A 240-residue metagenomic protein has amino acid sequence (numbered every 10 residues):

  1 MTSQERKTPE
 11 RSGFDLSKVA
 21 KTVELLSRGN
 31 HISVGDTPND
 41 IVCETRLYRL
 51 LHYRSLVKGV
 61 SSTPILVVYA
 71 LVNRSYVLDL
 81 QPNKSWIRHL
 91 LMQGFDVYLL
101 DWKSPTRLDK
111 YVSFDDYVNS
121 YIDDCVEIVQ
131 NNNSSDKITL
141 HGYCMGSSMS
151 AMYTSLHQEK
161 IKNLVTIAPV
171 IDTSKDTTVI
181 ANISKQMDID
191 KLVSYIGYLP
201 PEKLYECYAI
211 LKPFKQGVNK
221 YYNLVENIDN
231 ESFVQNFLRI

Functional and structural regions predicted by a protein language model:
M1-G35: N-terminal targeting or regulatory segments adjacent to alpha/beta-hydrolase or S9 domains
M1-T8, N131, S135, M149-I240: Alpha/beta-hydrolase-fold enzymes
R11, D96, D136-K137: Long, low-complexity, charge-dense
E24-Y48, H52, I228-I240: Alpha/beta-hydrolase fold catalytic core
G35-T106: Short, surface-exposed "cap/lid" segments of acyl-processing enzymes
D109-Y111, T177: Conserved catalytic-core motifs of eukaryotic protein kinase domains, centered on the activation segment
Y111-N132: Alpha/beta-hydrolase active-site loop
H141-G146, S150: Gly/Ala-rich beta-loop-alpha elbow adjacent to hydrolase catalytic centers
